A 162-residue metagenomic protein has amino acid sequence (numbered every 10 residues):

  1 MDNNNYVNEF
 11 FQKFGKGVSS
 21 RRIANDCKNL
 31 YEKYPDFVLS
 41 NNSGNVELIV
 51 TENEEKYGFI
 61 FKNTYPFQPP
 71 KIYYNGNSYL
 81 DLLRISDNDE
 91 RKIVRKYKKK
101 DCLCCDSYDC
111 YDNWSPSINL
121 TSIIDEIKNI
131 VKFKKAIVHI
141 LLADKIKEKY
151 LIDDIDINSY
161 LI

Functional and structural regions predicted by a protein language model:
M1-I162: UBC/E2-like fold recognition across ubiquitin and ubiquitin-like conjugation systems, capturing catalytically active
